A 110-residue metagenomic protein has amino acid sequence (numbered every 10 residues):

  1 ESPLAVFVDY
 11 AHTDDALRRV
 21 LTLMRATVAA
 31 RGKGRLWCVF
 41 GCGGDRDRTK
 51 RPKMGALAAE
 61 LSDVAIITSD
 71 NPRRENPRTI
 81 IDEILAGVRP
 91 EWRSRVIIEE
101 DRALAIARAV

Functional and structural regions predicted by a protein language model:
E1-V64, A86: Nucleotide phosphate-binding/pyrophosphate-handling subdomain across enzymes that bind or process nucleotide phosphates
G55-A109: C-terminal helical cap/extension that packs against the catalytic core of soluble nucleotide-cofactor enzymes
